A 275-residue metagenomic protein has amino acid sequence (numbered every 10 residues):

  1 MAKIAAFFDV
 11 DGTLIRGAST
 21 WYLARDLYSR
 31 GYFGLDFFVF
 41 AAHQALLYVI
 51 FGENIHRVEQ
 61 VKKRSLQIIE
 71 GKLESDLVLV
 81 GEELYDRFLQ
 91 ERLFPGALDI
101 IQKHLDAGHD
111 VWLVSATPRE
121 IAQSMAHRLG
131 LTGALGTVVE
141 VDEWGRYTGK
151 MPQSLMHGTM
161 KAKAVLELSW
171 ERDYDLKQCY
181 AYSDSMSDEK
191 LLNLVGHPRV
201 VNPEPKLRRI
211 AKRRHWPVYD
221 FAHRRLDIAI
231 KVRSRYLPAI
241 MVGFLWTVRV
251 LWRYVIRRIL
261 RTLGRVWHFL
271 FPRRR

Functional and structural regions predicted by a protein language model:
M1-K3, D86-R275: C-terminal cap/substrate-recognition subdomain and adjoining C-terminal extension of metal-dependent phosphatase-like
M1-N54: Active-site neighborhood of HAD-like aspartate-dependent phosphohydrolases
H43, Q60-K62, W144-K150: Acidic/polar active-site rim loop that often engages polyanionic ligands
V49-V61, L135: Small-residue-rich anion-binding loops in enzyme active sites
G52, S65-K72, V139, E143-W144: Active-site phosphate/ATP/adenylate-binding loop shared across adenylate-forming ligases
E59-P95: Metal-dependent phosphoesterase signature
